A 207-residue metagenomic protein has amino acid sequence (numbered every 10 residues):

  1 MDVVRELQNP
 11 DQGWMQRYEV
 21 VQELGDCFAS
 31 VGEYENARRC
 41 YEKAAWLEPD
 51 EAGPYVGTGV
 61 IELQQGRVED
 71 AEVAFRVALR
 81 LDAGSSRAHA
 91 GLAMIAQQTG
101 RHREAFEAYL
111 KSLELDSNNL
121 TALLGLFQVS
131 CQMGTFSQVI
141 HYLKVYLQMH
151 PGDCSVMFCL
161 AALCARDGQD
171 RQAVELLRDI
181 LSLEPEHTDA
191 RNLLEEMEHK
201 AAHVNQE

Functional and structural regions predicted by a protein language model:
D2-R5, V31-K43, Q65-V77, Q98-K111 (+3 more regions): Structural signature of tandem alpha-helical TPR/SEL1-like repeats, specifically the intra-repeat loop/turn
V4-V20: TPR-adjacent "capping" and linker segments in tetratricopeptide-repeat scaffold/adaptor proteins
Y18-E19, A52-G53, S86-R87, L120-T121 (+2 more regions): Helix-start (N-cap) detector for alpha-helical repeat units in TPR-like alpha-solenoids, especially tetratricopeptide
K43-Q64: Short, charge-rich amphipathic alpha-helical segments embedded in non-transmembrane helical bundles/solenoids
